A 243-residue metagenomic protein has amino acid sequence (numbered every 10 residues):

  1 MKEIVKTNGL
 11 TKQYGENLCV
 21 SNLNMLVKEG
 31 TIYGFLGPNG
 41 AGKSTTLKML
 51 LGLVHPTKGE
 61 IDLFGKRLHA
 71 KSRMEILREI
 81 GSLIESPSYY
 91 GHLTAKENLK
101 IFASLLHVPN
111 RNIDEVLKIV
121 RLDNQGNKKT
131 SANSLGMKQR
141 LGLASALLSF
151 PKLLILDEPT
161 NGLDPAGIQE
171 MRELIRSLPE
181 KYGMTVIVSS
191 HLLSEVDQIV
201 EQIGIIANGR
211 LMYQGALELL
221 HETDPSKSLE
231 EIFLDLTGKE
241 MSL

Functional and structural regions predicted by a protein language model:
L51: Helix-to-loop junction immediately C-terminal to a conserved catalytic motif
G59-H69, E75-I76: Conserved ABC transporter NBD signature motif
K100, S104, N110-G126: Conserved ABC ATPase "signature" region
L154-E158: Catalytic Walker B motif of ABC-type/P-loop ATPase nucleotide-binding domains
Q169-K181: Helical segment within the ABC ATPase nucleotide-binding domain
